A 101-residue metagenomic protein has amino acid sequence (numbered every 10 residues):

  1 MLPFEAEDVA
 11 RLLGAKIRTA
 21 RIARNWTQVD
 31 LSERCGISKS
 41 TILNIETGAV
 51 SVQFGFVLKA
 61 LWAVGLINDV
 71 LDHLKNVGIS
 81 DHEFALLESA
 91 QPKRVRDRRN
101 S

Functional and structural regions predicted by a protein language model:
M1-A23: A short, Lys/Arg-rich alpha-helix, primarily the initiator
A15-D30, Q91-R99: Short basic helix-loop element that most often maps to the first helix and adjoining turn of HTH DNA-binding modules
I17, Q28, K39, F54-V57: Helix-turn-helix DNA-binding elements, focusing on the entry/boundary residues of the two helices that contact DNA
N25-L43: Short alpha-helical DNA-recognition segment
A49-L61: Short, basic-rich loop-to-helix N-cap that marks the start of a DNA-contacting helix
L71-S101: Short, charged recognition helix plus adjacent turn of helix-turn-helix-like nucleic-acid-binding domains
